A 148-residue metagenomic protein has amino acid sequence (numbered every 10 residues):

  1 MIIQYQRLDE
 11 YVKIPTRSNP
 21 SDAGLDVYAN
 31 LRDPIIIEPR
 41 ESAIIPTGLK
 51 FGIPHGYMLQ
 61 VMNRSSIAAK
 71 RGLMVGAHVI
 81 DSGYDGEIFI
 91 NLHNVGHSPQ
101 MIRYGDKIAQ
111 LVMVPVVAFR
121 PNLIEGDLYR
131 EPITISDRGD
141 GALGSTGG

Functional and structural regions predicted by a protein language model:
M1-G148: DUTPase catalytic domain/fold
